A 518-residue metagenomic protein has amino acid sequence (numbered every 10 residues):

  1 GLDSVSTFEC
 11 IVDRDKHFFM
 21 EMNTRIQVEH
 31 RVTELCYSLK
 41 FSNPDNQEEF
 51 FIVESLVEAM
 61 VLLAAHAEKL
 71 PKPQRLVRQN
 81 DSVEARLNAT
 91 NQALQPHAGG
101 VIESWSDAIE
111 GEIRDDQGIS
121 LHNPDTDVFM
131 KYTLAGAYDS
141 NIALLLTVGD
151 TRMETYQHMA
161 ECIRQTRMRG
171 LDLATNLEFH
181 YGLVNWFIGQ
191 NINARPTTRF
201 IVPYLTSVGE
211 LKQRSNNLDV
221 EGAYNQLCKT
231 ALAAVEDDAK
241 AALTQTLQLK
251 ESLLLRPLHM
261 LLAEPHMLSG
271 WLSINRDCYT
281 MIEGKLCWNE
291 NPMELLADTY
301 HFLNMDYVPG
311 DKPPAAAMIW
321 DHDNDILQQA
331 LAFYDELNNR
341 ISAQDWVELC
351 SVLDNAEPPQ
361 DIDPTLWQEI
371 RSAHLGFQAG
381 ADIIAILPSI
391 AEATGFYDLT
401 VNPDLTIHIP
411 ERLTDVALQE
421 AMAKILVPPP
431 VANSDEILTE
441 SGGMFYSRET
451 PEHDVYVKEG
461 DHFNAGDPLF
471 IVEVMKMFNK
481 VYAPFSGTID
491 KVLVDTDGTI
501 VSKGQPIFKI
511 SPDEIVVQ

Functional and structural regions predicted by a protein language model:
G1-Q328, L337: ATP-dependent carboxylate activation and anion-phosphoryl transfer catalytic cores that bind Mg-ATP to form
C10-R14, E449, T496: Short, low-complexity Ser/Thr-rich regulatory SLiMs
N46-S55, T133, Y456-D467, V501-G504: Glycine-rich, flexible loop segments associated with nucleotide phosphate handling
H122, G498-T499: Cytosolic catalytic regions of P-type ion-transporting ATPases
H180-E473, M477, A483, D495 (+3 more regions): Flexible, low-complexity "carrier/transfer arms" centered on conserved reactive residues that transiently bear covalent
